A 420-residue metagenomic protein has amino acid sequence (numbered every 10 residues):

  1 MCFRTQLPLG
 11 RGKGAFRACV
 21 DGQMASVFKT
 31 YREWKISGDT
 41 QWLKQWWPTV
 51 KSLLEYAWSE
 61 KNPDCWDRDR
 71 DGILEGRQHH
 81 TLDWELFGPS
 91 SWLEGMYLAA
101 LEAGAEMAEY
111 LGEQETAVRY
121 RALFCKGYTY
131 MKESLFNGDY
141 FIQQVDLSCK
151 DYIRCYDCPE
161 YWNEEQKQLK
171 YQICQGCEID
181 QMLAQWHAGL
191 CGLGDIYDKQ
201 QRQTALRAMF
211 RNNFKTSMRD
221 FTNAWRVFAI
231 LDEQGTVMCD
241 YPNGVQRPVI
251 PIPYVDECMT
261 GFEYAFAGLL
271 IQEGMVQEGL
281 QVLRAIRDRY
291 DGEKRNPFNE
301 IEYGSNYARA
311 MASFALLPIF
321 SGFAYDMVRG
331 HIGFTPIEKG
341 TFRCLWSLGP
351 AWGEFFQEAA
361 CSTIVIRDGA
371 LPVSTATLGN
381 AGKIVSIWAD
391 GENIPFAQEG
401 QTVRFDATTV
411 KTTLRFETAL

Functional and structural regions predicted by a protein language model:
M1-Q6, W46-D71, A122-Y140, I153-Q168 (+2 more regions): Long, well-ordered core segments of solenoidal/helical folds
M1-R77, E85-A108, R121, Y128-M131 (+5 more regions): Aromatic-rich carbohydrate-recognition surfaces in CAZymes
G10-Q23, T81-G95, Q166-A184, G194-D195 (+3 more regions): Solvent-exposed loop and edge beta-strand segments that line ligand/cofactor-binding and catalytic clefts
I36, E109-Y110, C191-L193, L269-M275: Alpha-helix C-terminal capping/termination sites
T116-V118, Y130-Q143, D195-T204, T216-F221 (+4 more regions): Acidic/polar loop patches that form or flank catalytic/metal-binding clefts of enzymes that bind anionic ligands
K132-D256: Extended ligand-binding clefts on enzyme/binding-domain cores
A229-D232, I252, E257, E263-E399 (+2 more regions): Non-catalytic C-terminal accessory modules of carbohydrate-active enzymes
